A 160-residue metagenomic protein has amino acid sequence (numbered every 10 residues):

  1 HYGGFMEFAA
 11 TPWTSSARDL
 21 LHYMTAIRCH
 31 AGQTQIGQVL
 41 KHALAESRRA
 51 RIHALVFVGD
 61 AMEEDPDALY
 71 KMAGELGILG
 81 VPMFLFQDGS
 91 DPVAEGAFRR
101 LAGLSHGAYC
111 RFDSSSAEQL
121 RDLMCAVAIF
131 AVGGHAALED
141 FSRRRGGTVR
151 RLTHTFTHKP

Functional and structural regions predicted by a protein language model:
H1-G3, V58-A61, F86-G89, F112-S114: Active-site-proximal beta-strand/loop segments in catalytic clefts of secreted hydrolases
H1-P12, A54-V58: Von Willebrand factor
E7, S16-A54, M62-D65, G89-R99: Von Willebrand factor
S15-T25, A102-F112, H135: Acidic, Ser/Thr-rich peripheral helices and adjacent loops at domain boundaries
I52-V58, R99, A117, A131 (+1 more regions): Extended, alpha-helix-rich binding/interface surfaces that flank or overlap catalytic cores and mediate recognition
A61-L104: VWA/integrin I-like adhesion module and closely mimicked acidic/polar interface patches used
Y109-P160: C-terminal "exit" segments of structured domains
